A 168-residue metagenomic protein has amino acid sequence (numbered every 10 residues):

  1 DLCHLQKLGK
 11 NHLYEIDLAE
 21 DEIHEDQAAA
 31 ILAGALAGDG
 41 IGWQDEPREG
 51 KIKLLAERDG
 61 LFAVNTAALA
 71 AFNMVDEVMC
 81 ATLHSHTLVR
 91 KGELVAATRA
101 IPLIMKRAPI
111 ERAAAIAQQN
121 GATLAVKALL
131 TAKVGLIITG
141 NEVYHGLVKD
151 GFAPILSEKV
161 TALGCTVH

Functional and structural regions predicted by a protein language model:
D1-P109: Phosphate-interaction motifs
P102-H168: Phosphate-binding glycine-rich loops and their immediate beta-loop-alpha structural context
